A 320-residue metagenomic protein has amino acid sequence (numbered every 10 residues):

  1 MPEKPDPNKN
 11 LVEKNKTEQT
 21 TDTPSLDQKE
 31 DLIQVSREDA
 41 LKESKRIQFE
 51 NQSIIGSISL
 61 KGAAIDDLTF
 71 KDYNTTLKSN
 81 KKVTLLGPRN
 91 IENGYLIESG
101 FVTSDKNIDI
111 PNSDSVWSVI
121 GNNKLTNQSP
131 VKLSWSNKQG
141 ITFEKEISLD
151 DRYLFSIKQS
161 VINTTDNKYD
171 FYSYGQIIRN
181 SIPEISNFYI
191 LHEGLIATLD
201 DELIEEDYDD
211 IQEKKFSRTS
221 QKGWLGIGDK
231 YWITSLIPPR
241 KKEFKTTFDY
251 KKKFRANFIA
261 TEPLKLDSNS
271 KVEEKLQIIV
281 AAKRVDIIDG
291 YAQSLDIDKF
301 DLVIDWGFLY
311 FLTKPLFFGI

Functional and structural regions predicted by a protein language model:
M1-D6, R37-E43, F49, G319: Generic low-polarity alpha-helical segments
M1-L11, G223, I233, F308 (+1 more regions): Proteins with a high burden of low-complexity, intrinsically disordered sequence enriched in S/T/G/P/A and R, requiring
M1-Q19, T23, N137: Subset of Sec-pathway N-terminal targeting signals
K16-I47: Short, Gly/Pro- and small/polar-rich lid/capping loops
S36, D207, I304-G307: Secondary-structure junction/capping motif
R46, E50-D301: Soluble non-transmembrane domains of integral membrane proteins
I288-I320: Cytosolic-side membrane-insertion boundary helix
